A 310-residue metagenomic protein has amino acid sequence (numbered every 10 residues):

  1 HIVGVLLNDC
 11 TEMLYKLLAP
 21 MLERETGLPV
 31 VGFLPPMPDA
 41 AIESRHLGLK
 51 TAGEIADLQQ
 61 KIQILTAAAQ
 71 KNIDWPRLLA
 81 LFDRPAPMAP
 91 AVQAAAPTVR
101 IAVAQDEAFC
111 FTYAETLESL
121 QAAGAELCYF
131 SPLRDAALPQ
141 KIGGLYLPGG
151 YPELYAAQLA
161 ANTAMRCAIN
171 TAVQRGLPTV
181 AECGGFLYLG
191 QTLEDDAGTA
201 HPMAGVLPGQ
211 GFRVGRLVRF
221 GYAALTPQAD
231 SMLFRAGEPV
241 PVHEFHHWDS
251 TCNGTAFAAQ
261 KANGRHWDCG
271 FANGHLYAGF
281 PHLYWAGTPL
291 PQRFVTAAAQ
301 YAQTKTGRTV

Functional and structural regions predicted by a protein language model:
H1, E25-L28, A123, A200-P202 (+1 more regions): Short, structured coil segments at secondary-structure junctions
H1-Q93: Internal gly/pro-rich beta-alpha loop/helix module that stabilizes soluble enzyme cofactors or their anionic handles
L6, Y146-P148, A278-F280: Structural motif
L7-E12, A104-E107, P281-L283: Structural motif
A95-P97, F109-Q121, E126-C128, R213 (+1 more regions): C-terminal and late-domain segments of enzyme folds
T98-Q174: Phosphate-binding active sites in nucleotide-utilizing proteins
L145, E182, A204, F245 (+1 more regions): Hydrophobic, well-ordered secondary-structure elements that form the walls of internal hydrophobic environments
P152-A229: Cysteine-nucleophile active-site neighborhood
